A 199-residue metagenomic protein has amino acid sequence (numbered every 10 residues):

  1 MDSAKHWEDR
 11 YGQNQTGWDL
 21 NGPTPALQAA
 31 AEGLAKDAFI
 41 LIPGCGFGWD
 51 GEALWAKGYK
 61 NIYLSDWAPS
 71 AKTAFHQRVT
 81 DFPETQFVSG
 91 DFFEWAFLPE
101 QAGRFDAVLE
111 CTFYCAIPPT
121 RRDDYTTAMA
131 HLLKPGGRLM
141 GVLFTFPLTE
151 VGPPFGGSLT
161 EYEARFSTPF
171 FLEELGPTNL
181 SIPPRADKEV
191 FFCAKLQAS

Functional and structural regions predicted by a protein language model:
M1-G103, I117-S199: Class I (Rossmann-like) S-adenosyl-L-methionine-dependent methyltransferase catalytic domain, capturing the SAM-binding
D106: Conserved acidic residues
L109: A conserved beta-strand element that flanks and buttresses the S-adenosyl-L-methionine
T112-A116: Short catalytic micro-motifs in class I SAM-dependent methyltransferases
